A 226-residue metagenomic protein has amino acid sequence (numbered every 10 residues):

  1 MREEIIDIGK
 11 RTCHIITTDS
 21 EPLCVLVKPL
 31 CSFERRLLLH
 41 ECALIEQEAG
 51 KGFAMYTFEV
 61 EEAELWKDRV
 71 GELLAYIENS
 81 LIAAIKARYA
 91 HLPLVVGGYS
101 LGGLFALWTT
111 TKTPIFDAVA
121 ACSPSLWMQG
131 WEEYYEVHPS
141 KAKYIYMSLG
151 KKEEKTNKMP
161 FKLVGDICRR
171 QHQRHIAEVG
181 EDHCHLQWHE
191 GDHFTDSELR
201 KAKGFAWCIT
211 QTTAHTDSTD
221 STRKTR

Functional and structural regions predicted by a protein language model:
G9-H14, T18-R88: Serine-hydrolase catalytic machinery in alpha/beta-hydrolase-like enzymes
R11, H40-I45, L104-F105, Q129-H138: Alpha-helical scaffolding within the catalytic cores of extracellular/periplasmic polymer-degrading hydrolases
V27-L30, S123, L149: The conserved beta1-alpha1 loop
N79, L107-T111: Short, hydrophobic alpha-helix immediately C-terminal to the catalytic nucleophile
G97-G102, A106: Gly/Ala-rich beta-loop-alpha elbow adjacent to hydrolase catalytic centers
I115-W127: A conserved short beta-strand
L126-R200, C208: The feature captures the conserved acid-bearing segment of alpha/beta-hydrolase catalytic domains
T213-R226: Short, low-complexity, charge-dense intrinsically disordered segments
